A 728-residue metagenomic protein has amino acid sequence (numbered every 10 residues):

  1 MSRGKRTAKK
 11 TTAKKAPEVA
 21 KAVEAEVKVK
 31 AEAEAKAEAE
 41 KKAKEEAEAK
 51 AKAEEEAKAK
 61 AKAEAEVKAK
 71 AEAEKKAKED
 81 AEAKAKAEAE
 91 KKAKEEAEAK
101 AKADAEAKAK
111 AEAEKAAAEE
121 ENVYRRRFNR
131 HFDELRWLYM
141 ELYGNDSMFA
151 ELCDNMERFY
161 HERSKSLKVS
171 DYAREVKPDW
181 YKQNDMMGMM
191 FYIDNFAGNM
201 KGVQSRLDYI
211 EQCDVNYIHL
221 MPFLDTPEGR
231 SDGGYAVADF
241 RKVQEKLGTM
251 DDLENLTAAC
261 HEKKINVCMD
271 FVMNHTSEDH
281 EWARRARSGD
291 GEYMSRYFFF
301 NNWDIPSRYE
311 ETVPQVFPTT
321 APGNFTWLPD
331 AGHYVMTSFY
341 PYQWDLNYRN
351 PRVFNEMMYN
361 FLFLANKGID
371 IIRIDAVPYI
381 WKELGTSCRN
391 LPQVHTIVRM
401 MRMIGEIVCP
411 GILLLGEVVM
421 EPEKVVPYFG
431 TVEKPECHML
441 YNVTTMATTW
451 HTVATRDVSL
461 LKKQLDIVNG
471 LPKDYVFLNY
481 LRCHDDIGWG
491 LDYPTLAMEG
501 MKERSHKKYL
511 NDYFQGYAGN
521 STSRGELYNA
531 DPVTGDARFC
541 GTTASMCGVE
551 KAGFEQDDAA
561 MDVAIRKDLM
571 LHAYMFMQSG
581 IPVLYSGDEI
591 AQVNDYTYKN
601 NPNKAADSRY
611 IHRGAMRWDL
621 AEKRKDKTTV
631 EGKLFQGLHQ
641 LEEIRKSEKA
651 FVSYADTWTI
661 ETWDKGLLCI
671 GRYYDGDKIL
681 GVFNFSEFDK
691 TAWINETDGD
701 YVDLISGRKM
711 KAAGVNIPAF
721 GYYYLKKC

Functional and structural regions predicted by a protein language model:
S2-E18, E24: Arg/Lys-rich low-complexity patches in intrinsically disordered regions that function as generic
R3-R6, A109-C728: Active-site and adjacent substrate-binding regions of carbohydrate-active enzymes
A16-A113: Long, low-complexity, compositionally biased polyampholytic IDRs enriched for Lys/Glu and Gln/Arg
